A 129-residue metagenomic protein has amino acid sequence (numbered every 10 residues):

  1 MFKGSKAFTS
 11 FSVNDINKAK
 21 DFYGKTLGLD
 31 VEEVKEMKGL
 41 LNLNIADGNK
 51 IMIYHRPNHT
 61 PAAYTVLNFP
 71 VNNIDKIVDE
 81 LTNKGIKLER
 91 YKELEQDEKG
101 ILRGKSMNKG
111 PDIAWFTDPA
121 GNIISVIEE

Functional and structural regions predicted by a protein language model:
M1-F2, F69, V78-E129: Vicinal oxygen chelate
M1-K18, Y64-L67, I127-E129: N-terminal beta-strand motif that seeds the catalytic metal site of vicinal oxygen chelate
G4, S10-K50: Core segments of cupin and vicinal oxygen chelate
D15-I16, V71-D75: Helix N-cap motif at beta-to-alpha junctions
F22, D75-E80: Short amphipathic alpha-helices within nucleic acid-binding modules
E36-L40, P61, N108-G110: Short acidic/glycine-enriched loop/turn segments that link adjacent beta-strands
N42, K50, N68, I113-A114: Short hydrophobic/aromatic beta-strand element in the GNAT-like acyltransferase core that lines or flanks the acyl-donor
D47-K50, H59-P61, I74-K76: Short, charged/polar surface micro-motifs in flexible loops or helix N-caps
